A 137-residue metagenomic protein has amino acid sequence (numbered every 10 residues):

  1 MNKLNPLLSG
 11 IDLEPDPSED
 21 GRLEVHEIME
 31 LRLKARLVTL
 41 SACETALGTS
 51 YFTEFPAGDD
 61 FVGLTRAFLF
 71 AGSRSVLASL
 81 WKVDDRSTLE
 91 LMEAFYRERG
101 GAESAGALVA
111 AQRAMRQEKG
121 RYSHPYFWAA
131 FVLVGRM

Functional and structural regions predicted by a protein language model:
M1-M137: Catalytic cores of enzymes
